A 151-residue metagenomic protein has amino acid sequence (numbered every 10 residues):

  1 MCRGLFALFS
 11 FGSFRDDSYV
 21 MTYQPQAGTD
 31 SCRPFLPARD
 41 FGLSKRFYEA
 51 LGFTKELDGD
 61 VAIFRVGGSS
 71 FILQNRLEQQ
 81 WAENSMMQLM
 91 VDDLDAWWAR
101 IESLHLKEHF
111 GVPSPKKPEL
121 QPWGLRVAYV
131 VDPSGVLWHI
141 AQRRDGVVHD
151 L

Functional and structural regions predicted by a protein language model:
L5-L8: Leucine-biased recognition of intrinsically disordered, low-complexity hydrophobic segments
F11-L43, M87, R143-L151: N-terminal beta-strand motif that seeds the catalytic metal site of vicinal oxygen chelate
R39-T54: Amphipathic alpha-helical segments
L51-E56, H105-K107: Conserved acetyl-CoA-binding loop of GNAT-fold acetyltransferases
T54-V91, L137-Q142: Conserved short beta-strand elements that form part of the metal-binding/catalytic scaffold of enzyme active sites
N75, Q121-P122, Y129, I140-V147: Short beta->alpha transition motifs characteristic of CBS
Q88-L137: Vicinal oxygen chelate
